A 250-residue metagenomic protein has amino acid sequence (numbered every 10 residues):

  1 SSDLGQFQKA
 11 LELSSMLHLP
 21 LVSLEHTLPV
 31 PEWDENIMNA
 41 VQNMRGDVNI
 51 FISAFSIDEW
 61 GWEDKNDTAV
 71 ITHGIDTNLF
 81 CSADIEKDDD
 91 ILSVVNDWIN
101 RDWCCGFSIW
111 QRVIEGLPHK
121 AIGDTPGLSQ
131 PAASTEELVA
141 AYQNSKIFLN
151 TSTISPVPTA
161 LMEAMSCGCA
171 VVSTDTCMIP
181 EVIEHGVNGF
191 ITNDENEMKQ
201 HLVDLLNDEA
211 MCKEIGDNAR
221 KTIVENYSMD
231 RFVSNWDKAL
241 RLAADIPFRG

Functional and structural regions predicted by a protein language model:
E32-T68, W103-C105: A short, active-site helix/loop in glycosyltransferases that binds the activated sugar's phosphate group
E59-W62, D76-Q130: Conserved catalytic-core segment of nucleotide-activated headgroup transferases in glycan assembly
V139, P158-S166, P180-E181, V187: Short alpha-helical segment that forms part of, or immediately flanks, the ligand-binding pocket in carbohydrate-active
K146, G168: A short alpha->beta transition loop at the rim of the catalytic pocket in nucleotide-sugar-dependent
T153: Aromatic "clamp/platform" in nucleotide-sugar-dependent glycosyltransferases that forms part of the donor/acceptor
A170-S173: Short hydrophobic beta-strand element within catalytic cores of glycosyltransferases and related nucleotide-activated
H185-N196, D204-E209: Conserved acidic donor-binding segment of nucleotide-sugar-dependent glycosyltransferases
D204, M211-N226, F232-K238: A short, well-ordered alpha-helix in the C-terminal region of glycosyltransferases
